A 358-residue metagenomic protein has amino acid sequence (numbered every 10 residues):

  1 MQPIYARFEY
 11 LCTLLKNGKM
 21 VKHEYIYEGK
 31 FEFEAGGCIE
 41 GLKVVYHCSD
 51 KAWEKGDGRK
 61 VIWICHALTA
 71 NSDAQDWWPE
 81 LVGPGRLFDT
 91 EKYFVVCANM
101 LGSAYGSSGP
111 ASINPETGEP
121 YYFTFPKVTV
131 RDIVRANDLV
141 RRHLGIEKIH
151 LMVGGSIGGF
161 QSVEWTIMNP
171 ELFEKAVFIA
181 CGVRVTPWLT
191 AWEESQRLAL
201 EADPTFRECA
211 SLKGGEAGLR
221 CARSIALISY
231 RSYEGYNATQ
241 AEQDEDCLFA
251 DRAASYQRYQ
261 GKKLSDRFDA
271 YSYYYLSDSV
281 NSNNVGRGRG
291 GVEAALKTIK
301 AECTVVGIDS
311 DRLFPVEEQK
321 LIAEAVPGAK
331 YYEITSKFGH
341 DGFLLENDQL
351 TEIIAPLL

Functional and structural regions predicted by a protein language model:
H47-P115: N-terminal cap/lid subdomain of alpha/beta-hydrolase-fold enzymes
P120, T124, R131-H150: Conserved acidic catalytic loop of the alpha/beta-hydrolase fold
I149-P187: Conserved hydrolase catalytic core segment
L172-E174, F178-K263: Alpha/beta-hydrolase-fold enzymes
N283, D309-F314: Acidic catalytic loop of the alpha/beta-hydrolase fold
R289-V292, P315-E324: Short alpha-helix in the alpha/beta-hydrolase fold that links the catalytic acid
I299, V305-G307: Short beta-strand/loop motif that positions the catalytic acidic residue of the alpha/beta-hydrolase fold
A329-L358: Catalytic active-site module of serine/aspartate enzymes centered on a nucleophile-bearing elbow/loop
